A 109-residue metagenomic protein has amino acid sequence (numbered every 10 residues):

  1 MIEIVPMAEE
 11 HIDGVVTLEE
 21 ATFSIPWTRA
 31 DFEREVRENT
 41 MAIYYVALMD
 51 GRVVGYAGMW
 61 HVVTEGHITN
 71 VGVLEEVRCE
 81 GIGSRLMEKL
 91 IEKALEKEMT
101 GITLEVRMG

Functional and structural regions predicted by a protein language model:
E3-E80, S84-K97: Acetyl-CoA-dependent GNAT
T100: Short acidic/polar active-site loop segments enriched in Thr and Asp
L104-G109: Conserved beta-strand-loop-alpha-helix junction that forms the acyl-donor binding cleft
